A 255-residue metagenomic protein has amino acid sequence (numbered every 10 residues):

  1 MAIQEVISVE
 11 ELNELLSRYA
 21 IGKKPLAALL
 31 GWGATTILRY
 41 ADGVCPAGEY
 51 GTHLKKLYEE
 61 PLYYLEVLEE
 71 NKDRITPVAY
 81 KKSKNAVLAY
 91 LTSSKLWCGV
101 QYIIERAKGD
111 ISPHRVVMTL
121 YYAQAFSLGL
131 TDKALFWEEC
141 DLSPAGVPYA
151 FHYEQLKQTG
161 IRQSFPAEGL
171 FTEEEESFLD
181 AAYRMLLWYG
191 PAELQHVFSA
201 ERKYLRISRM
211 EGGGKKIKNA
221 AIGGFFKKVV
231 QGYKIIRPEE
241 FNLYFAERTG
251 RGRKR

Functional and structural regions predicted by a protein language model:
M1-A47: Extended interfacial segments that mediate partner engagement and assembly in macromolecular machines
I3, T35, R39-R255: Domain-edge interaction signal
